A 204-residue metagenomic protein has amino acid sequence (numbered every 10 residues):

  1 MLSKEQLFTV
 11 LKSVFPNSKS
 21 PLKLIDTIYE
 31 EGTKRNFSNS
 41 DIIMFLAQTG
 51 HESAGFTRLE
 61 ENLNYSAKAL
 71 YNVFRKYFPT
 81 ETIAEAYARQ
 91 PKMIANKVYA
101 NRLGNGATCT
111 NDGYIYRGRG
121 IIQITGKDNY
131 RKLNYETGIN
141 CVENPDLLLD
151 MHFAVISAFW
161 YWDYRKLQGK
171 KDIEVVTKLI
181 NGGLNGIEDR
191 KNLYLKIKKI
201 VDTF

Functional and structural regions predicted by a protein language model:
L2-K23, G50-S157: Peptidoglycan-targeting cell-wall enzymes and recognition modules
K4-E5, F37-A47, D172-V176: Alpha-helical scaffolds flanking conserved acidic
P21-R35, F45-G50, K178-N181: Amphipathic alpha-helical segments that form the core helices of the histone-fold
T27, K132, S157-Y161, L193: Amphipathic alpha-helical segments that form well-ordered structural scaffolds and often line/cohere around active
T33-N39, G55, T203-F204: Metal- and O2-centered redox machinery and metal/ROS homeostasis
T49-E52, G126, K171-G186: Acidic helix/loop microenvironments that form the catalytic cleft of cell-wall polysaccharide enzymes
F153-V155, Y164-Q168: Proteins synthesized as precursors that undergo proteolytic processing into mature forms
N181-F204: Low-complexity, Gly/Ser/Thr/Pro-rich intrinsically disordered linker/tail segments
